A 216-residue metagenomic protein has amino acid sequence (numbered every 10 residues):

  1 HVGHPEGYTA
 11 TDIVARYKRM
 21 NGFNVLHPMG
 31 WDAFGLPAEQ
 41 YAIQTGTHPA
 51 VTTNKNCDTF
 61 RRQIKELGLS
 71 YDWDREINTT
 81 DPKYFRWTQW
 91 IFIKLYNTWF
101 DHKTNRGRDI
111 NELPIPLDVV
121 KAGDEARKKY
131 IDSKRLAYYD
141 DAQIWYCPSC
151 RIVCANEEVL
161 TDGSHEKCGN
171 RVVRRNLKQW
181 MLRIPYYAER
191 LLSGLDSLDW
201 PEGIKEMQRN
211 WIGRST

Functional and structural regions predicted by a protein language model:
V2-T216: N-terminal, positively charged nucleic-acid-binding surface of large information/translation enzymes
